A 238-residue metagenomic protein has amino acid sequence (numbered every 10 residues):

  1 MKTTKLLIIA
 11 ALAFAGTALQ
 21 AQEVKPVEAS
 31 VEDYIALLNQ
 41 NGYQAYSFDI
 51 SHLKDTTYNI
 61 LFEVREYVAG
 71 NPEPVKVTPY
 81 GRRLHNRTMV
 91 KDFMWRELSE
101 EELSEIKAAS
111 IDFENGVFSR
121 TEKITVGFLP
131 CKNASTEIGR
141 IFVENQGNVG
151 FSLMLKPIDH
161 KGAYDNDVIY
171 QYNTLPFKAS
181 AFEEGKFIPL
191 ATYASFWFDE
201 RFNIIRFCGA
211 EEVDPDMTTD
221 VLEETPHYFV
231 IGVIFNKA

Functional and structural regions predicted by a protein language model:
M1-P26: Bacterial Sec-dependent N-terminal signal peptides
L19-G42, A238: Sec-dependent signal peptide cleavage junction
L38-A45, D55-T57: Short, surface-exposed loop/turn motifs at beta-strand boundaries within globular domains
Y46, I60-F62, F229-I231: Hydrophobic residues positioned within well-ordered beta-strands of beta-sheet architectures
S47-S51: Short edge beta-strand/loop segments characteristic of extracellular beta-sandwich folds
L53-T57, A181-E184: A short, structured loop/turn motif at beta-sheet edges
D55-D167: Structured domain cores in non-transmembrane regions
F118-N236: Mature extracytoplasmic/lumenal regions of exported proteins
